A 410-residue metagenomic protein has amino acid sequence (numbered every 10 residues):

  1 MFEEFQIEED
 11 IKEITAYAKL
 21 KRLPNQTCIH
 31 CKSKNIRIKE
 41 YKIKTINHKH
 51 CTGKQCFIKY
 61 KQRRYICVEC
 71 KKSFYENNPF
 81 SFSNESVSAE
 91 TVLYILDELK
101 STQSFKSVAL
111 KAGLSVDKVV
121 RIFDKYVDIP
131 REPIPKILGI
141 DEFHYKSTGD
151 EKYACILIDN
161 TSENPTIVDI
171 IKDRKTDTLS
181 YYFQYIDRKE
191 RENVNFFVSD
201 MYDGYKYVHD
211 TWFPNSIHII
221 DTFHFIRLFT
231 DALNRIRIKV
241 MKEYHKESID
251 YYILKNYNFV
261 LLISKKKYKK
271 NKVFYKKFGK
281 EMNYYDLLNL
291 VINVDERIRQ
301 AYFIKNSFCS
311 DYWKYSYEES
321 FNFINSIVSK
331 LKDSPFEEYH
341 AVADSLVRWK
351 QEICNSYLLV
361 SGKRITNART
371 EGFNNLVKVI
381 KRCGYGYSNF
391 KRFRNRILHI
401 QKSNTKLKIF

Functional and structural regions predicted by a protein language model:
M1-K72, N78: Short, conserved DNA-binding cores of transcription-related domains
A16, C67, V108, L138-F143 (+4 more regions): Short, conserved catalytic/metal-binding motifs centered on acidic residues
K32, N47-G149, E192-V194: Short, positively charged, Gly/Tyr-enriched micro-motifs that form contact patches at catalytic or ligand/partner
R121-F196, M201-V208: RNase H-like nuclease fold core
D200-D203, D210-L254, E371: Conserved beta-strand -> loop -> alpha-helix junction used to position metal-binding or nucleic-acid-contacting
H218, R348-F410: Amphipathic alpha-helical/coiled-coil segments positioned at domain termini
I253-P335: Helix-loop elements that line ligand-binding/catalytic pockets
Y317-G372: Amphipathic alpha-helical
